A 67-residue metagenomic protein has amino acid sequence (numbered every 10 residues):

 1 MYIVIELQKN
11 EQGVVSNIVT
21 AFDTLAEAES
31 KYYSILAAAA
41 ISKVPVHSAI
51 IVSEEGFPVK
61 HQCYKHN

Functional and structural regions predicted by a protein language model:
M1-I18, V44-I50: Short aromatic-glycine-(Arg/Gly/Cys) micro-motifs in beta-strand/loop hairpins
Y2-I5, D23-E27, I50, H61: Glycine-centered signal
K9-N10, L25, E54-E55: Generic structural motif
V14-S30: A short, exposed loop/beta-hairpin motif centered on an aromatic-Gly-Thr core
E29, Y33-N67: Short, mixed-charge low-complexity intrinsically disordered segments
